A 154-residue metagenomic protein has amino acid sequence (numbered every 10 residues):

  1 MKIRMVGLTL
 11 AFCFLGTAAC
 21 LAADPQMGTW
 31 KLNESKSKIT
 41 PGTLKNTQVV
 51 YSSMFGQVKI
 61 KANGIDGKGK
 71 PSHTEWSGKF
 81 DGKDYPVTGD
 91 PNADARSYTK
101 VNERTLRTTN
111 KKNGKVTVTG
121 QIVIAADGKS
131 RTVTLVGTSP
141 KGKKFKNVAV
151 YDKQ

Functional and structural regions predicted by a protein language model:
M1-L10: Bacterial N-terminal signal peptides that target proteins for export
T9-A18: Bacterial N-terminal signal peptides
L21-Q154: Hydrophobic small-molecule pocket/channel-lining residues, especially in calycin-type beta-barrels
